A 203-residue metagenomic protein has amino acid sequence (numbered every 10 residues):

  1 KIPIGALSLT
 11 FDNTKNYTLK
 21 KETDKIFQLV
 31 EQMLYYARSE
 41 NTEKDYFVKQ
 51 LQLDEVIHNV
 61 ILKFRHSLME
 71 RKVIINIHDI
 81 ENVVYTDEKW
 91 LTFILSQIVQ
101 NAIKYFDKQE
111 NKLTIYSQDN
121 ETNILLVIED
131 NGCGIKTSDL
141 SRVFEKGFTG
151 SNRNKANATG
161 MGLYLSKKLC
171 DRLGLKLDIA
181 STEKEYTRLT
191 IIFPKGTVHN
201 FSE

Functional and structural regions predicted by a protein language model:
K21-I26: Short alpha-helical segment of the dimerization/phosphotransfer core of two-component systems
N41-Y46, D79, V83-T86: Conserved micro-motifs of the catalytic ATP-binding
A102-I103: Short helix-loop "hinge" at the ATP-lid/N-box region of the Bergerat-fold HATPase_c
K112-T122: Short beta-strand/loop element within the Bergerat-fold HATPase_c
D130: Acidic ATP/Mg2+-coordinating residue in the GHKL
I135-G147: Short conserved segment of the HATPase_c
